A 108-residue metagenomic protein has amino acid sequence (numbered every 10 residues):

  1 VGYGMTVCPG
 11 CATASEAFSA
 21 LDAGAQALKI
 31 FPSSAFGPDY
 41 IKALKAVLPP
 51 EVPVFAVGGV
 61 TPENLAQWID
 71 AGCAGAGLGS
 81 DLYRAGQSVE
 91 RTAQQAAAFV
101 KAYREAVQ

Functional and structural regions predicted by a protein language model:
V1-G2, A85-Q108: C-terminal helical cap(s) of enzyme catalytic domains, especially alpha/beta-barrels
G2-C8, D22-A27, L48-V52, D70-A76: Glycine-enriched alpha-helix->loop->beta-strand junction motifs that scaffold or abut catalytic
P9-A14, S33-A35, P53-P62: Glycine-rich beta-to-alpha transition loops that act as phosphate-gripper elements at the mouths of alpha/beta enzyme
S15-A23, Y40, K45-A46, V60-A76: Catalytic cores of alpha/beta
I30-G37, A71-Q95: Glycine-rich phosphate-binding active-site loops on the catalytic face of alpha/beta enzymes
Y40, V52, N64, L82 (+1 more regions): Solvent-exposed, flexible loop/coil residues
